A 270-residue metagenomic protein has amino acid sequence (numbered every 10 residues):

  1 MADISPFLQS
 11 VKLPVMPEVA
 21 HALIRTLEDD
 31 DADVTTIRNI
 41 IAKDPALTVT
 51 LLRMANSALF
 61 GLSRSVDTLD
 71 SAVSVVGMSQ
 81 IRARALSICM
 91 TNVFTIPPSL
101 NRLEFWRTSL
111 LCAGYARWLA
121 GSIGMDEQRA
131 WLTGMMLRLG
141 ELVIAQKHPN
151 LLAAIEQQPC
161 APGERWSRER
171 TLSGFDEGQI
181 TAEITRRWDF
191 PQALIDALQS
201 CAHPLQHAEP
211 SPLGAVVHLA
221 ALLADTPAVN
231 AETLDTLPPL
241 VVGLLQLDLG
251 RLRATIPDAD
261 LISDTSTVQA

Functional and structural regions predicted by a protein language model:
M1-D3, F7, P239-A270: Terminal helices and disordered tails flanking the catalytic cores of nucleotide-processing hydrolases
M1-L151, E156, C160-P239: Conserved alpha-helical "signature site" that marks functionally important helical segments or helix/loop junctions
